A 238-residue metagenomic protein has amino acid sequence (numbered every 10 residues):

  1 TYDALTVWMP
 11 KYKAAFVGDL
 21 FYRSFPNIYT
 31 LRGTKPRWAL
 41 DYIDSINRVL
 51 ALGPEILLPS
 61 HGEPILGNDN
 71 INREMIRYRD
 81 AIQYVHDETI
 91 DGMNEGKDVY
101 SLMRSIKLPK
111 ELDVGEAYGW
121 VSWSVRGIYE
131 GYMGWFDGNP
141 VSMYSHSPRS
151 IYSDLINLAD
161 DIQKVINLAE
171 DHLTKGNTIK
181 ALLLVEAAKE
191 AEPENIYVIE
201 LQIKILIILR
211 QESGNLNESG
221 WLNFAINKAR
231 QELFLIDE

Functional and structural regions predicted by a protein language model:
T1-E95: Metallo-beta-lactamase
A51-I56, P64-E238: Accessory terminal helices/loops
